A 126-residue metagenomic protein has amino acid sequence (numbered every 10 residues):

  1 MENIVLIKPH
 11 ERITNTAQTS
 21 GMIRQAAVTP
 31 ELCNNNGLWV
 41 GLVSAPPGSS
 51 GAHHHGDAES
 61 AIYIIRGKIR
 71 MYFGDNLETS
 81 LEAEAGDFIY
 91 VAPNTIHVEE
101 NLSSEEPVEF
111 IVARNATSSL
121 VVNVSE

Functional and structural regions predicted by a protein language model:
M1-G37, N123-E126: A short, N-terminal "cap"/entry segment at the start of jelly-roll beta-barrel domains of the cupin/DSBH fold
R24-Q25, T29, G41-G56, P93: Conserved short histidine dyad/triad with adjacent acidic residue
L32-N36, A45-S49, R66-R70, S119: Short, charged/polar surface micro-motifs in flexible loops or helix N-caps
V40-S44, A61, S80, F88-Y90 (+1 more regions): Conserved hydrophobic/aromatic beta-strand scaffold that supports enzyme active sites
L42, H54-G56, F73-D75, N101 (+1 more regions): Residue-level recognition of conserved beta-strand positions in structured domain cores
A52-H53, M71-Y72, S80, V91 (+1 more regions): Short beta-strand His + acidic residue motifs that chelate non-heme Fe in jelly-roll/DSBH and cupin folds
H54-A85: A short beta-strand-loop-beta hairpin characteristic of the jelly-roll/cupin
E84-A85, P93-S119: Ligand-binding loop in jelly-roll beta-barrel domains
